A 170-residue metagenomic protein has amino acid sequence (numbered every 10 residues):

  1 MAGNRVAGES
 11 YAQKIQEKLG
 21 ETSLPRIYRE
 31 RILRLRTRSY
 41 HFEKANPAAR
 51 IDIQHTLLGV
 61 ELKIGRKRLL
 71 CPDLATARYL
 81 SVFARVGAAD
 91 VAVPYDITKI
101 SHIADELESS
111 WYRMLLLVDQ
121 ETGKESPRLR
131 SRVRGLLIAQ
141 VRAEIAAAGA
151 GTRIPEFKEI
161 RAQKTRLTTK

Functional and structural regions predicted by a protein language model:
A2-K44, V141, G149, P155-A162: Negatively charged, low-complexity tracts enriched in Asp/Glu with abundant Ser/Thr
Y11-G20, Y28, F83, L107-E121: Terminal amphipathic/targeting segments at protein termini used for secretion and membrane/organellar or lipid-droplet
E30, R38-S39, E43-R66: Short aromatic-glycine-(Arg/Gly/Cys) micro-motifs in beta-strand/loop hairpins
K63-G65, C71-D90: A short, charged, amphipathic alpha-helix used as a generic interaction element across diverse proteins
R68-L69, S101: N-terminal nucleotide-handling cores and adjacent loading/scaffold lobes of large enzymes and macromolecular assemblies
A89-G149: Short, mixed-charge low-complexity intrinsically disordered segments
R166-K170: Short acidic DE-rich linear segments
